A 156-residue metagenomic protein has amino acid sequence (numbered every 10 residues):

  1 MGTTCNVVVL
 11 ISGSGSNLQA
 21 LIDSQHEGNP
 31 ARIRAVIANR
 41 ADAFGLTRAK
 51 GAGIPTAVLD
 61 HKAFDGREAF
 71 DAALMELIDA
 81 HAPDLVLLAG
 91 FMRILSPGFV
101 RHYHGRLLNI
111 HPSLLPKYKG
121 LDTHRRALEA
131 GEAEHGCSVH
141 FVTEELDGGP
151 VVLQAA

Functional and structural regions predicted by a protein language model:
M1-R48: N-terminal Rossmann-like dinucleotide-binding module
G2-N6, D71, M75-E76, A80-D84 (+1 more regions): Active-site-proximal loop/hinge segments within enzyme catalytic domains
S24, A31, N39, A89-A156: Donor/substrate-binding cores of folate-linked one-carbon enzymes
A38-N39, A63, R67-E68, H81-P97: N-terminal glycine-rich "phosphate-gripper" loop used for MgATP/nucleotide binding and carboxylate activation
A52-G53, Y103: Short, structured coil segments at secondary-structure junctions
P55, D84, A133: Residue-level detector of anion-binding/catalytic polar loops
A57-K62, I110: Short beta->alpha connector loops at strand-helix junctions that form conserved, small/polar/Pro-enriched
